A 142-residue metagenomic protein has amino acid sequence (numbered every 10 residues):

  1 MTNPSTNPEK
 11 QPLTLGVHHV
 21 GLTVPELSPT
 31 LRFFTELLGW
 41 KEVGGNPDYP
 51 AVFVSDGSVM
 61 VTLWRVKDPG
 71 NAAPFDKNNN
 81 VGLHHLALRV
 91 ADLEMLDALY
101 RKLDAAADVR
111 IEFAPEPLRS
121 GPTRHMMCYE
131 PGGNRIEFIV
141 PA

Functional and structural regions predicted by a protein language model:
T2-S28, L83-L88, A142: N-terminal beta-strand motif that seeds the catalytic metal site of vicinal oxygen chelate
N3-N7, D68-P74, F113-A114: A short, acidic/glycine-rich surface segment
G16, D48, G82, P122: Exposed loop/turn and edge beta-strand positions of beta-sandwich/beta-sheet ligand-binding modules
T23-K67: Core segments of cupin and vicinal oxygen chelate
V24-S28, L86-G132: Vicinal oxygen chelate
V54-G57, C128-P131, P141: Active-site beta-strand termini and strand-to-loop segments that position acidic
W64, I139-A142: Short beta->alpha transition motifs characteristic of CBS
